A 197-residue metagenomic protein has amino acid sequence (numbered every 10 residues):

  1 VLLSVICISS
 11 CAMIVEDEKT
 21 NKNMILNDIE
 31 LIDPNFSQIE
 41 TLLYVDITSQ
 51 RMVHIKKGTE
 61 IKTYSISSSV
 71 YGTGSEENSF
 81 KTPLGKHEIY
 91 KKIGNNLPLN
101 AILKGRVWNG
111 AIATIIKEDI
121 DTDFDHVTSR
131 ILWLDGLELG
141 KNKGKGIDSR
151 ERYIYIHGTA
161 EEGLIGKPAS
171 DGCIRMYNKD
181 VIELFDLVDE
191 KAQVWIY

Functional and structural regions predicted by a protein language model:
V1-S9: Bacterial N-terminal signal peptides
S10-Y197: N-terminal pre-domains immediately preceding structured catalytic cores
